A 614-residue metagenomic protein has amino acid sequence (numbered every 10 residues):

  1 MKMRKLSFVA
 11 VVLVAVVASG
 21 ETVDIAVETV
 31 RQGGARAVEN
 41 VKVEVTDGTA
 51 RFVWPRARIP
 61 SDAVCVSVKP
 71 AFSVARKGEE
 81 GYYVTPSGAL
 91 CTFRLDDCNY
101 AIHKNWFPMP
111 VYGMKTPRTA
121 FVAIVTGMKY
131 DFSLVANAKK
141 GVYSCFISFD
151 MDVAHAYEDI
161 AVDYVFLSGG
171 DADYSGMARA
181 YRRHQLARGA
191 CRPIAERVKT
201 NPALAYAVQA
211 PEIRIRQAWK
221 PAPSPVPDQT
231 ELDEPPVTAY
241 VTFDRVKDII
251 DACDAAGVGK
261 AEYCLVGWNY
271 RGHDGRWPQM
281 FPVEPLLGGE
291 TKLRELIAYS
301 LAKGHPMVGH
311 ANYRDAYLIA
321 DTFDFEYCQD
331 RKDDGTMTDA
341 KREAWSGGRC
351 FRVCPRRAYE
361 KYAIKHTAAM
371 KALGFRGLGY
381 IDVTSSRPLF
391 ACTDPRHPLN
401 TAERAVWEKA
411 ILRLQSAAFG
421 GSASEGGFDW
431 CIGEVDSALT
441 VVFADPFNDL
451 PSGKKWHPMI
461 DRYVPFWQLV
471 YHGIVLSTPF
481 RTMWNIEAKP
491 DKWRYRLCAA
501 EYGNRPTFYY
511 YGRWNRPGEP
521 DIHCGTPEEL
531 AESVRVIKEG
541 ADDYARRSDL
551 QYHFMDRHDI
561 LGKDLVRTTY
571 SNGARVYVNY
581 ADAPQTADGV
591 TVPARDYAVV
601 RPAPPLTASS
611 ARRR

Functional and structural regions predicted by a protein language model:
M1-F8: Bacterial N-terminal signal peptides that target proteins for export
F8, G20, S610-A611: Compositionally biased regions
V11-S19: Hydrophobic h-region of N-terminal signal peptides that target proteins for export in Gram-negative bacteria
A15, G272, A316, C431 (+1 more regions): Flexible, glycine-rich phosphate/dinucleotide-binding loops and adjacent beta-alpha linkers at cofactor/substrate
E21-E262, W268, P285, P306 (+2 more regions): Carbohydrate-recognition beta-sandwich/jelly-roll modules in extracellular/periplasmic carbohydrate-active proteins
A75-K77, A256-G259, A302-G304, L412-S422 (+1 more regions): Structural alpha-beta junctions
P117, G127-S133, F146-S175, L232-T238 (+4 more regions): Active-site-proximal substrate-binding groove within the catalytic cores of carbohydrate-active enzymes
Y206-Y362, R376-G377, S385-R396: Aromatic-lined carbohydrate-binding/catalytic grooves of carbohydrate-active enzymes
